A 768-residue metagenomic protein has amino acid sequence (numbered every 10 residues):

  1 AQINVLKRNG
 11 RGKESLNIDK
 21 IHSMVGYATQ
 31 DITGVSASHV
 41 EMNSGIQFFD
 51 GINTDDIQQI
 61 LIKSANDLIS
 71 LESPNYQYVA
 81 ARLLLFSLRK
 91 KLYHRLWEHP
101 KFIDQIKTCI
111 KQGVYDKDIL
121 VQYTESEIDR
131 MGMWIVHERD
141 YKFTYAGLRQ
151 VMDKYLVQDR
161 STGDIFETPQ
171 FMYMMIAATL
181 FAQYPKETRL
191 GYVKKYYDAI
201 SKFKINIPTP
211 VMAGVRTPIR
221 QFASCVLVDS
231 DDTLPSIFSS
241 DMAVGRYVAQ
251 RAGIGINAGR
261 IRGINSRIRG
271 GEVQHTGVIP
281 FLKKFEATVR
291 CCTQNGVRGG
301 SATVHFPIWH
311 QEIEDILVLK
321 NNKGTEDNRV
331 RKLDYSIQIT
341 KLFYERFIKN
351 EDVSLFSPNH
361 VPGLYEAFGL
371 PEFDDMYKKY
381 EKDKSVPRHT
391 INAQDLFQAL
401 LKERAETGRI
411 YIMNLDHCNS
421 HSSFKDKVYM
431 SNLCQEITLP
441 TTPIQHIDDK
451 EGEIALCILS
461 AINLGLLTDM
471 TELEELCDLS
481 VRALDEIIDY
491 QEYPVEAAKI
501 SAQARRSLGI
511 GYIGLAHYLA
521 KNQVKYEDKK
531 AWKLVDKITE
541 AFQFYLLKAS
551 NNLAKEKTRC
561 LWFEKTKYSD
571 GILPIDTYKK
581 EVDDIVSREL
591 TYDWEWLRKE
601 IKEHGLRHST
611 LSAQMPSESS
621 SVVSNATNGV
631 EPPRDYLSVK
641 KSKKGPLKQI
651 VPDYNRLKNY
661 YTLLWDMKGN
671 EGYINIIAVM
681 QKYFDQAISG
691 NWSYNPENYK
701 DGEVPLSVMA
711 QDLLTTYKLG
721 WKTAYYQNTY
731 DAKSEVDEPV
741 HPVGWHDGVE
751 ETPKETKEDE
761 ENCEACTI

Functional and structural regions predicted by a protein language model:
A1, V35-M174, G191-Y197: Core nucleic-acid recognition elements
G12-L16, D164-E167, E187-G191, V211-T217 (+16 more regions): Alpha-helix capping and helix-loop boundary segments enriched in small/acidic/polar residues
Y76-I110, I339, C418-H446, K450 (+4 more regions): Terminal amphipathic helices with adjacent charged low-complexity linkers/tails
S87, Y93-E138, A223-A461, T468-D469 (+5 more regions): Active-site cavity-forming subdomains of large catalytic enzyme subunits
E127-V151, C434-H446, L484, I488-D489 (+2 more regions): Catalytic alpha/beta core of large soluble enzyme barrels
V157, D164, F171-R189, V193 (+9 more regions): Function-dense linear segments that define catalytic or interfacial modules in macromolecule-processing proteins
A199, T217, C477-K499, K525-S617 (+2 more regions): Internal maturation/activation junctions in enzymes
E738-I768: Acidic, low-complexity intrinsically disordered tails
